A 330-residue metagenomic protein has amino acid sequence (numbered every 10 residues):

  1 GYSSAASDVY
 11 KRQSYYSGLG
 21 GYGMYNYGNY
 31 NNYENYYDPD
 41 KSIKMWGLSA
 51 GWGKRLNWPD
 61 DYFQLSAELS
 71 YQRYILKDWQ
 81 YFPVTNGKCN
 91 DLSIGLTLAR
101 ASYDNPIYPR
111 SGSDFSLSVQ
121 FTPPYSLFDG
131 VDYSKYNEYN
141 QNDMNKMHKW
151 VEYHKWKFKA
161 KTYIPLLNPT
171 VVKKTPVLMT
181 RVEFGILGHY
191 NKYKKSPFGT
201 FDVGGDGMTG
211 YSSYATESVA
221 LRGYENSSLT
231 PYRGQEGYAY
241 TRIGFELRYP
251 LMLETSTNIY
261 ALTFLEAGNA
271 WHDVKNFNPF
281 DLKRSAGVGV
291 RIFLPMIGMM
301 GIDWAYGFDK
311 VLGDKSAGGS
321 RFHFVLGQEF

Functional and structural regions predicted by a protein language model:
G1, S7-F115, R222-G223, M299 (+1 more regions): Gram-negative/organellar outer-membrane beta-barrel architecture
K11-Y25, L65-R73, S113-P123, T162 (+5 more regions): Transmembrane beta-barrel strands of outer-membrane/channel proteins
K44, N90, E152, D281-R284: Short, glycine/acidic-rich beta->alpha junctions
N57-D60, L166-K173, M252-T255, V290-G298: Secondary-structure transition/capping motifs at alpha-helix termini and the adjoining loop/turn into the next element
K77-L251, S256, T263-F264, W271-D273 (+2 more regions): C-terminal outer-membrane beta-barrel translocator/porin domains of Gram-negative envelope proteins and their
T241, T257-A261, L282-A286, P295-M300 (+1 more regions): A short pocket-lining beta-strand/turn micro-motif at the edge of beta-sheets
M252, G268-A270, P295-I297, G307-V311: Short Gly/Pro-enriched loop/turn and capping motifs at secondary-structure junctions
G268-S285: Outer-membrane beta-barrel transmembrane domain signature
